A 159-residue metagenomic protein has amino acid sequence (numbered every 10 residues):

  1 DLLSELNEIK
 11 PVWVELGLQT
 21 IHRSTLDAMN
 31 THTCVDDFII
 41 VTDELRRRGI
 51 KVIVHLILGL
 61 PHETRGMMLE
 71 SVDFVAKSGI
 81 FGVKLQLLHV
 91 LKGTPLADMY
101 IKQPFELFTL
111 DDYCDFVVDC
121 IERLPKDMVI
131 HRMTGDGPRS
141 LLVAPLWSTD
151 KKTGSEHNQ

Functional and structural regions predicted by a protein language model:
D1-I53, I57-S78, L96-D111: Conserved non-cysteine loop/helix-boundary elements of the Radical SAM core domain that shape
D1-V12, V83, K151-N158: Proteins with a high burden of low-complexity, intrinsically disordered sequence enriched in S/T/G/P/A and R, requiring
E15-L16, V52-L56, V83-L87, V129-M133: Short beta-strand segments at enzyme active-site cores
G82, H89-Q159: Auxiliary Fe-S-binding modules of radical SAM enzymes
